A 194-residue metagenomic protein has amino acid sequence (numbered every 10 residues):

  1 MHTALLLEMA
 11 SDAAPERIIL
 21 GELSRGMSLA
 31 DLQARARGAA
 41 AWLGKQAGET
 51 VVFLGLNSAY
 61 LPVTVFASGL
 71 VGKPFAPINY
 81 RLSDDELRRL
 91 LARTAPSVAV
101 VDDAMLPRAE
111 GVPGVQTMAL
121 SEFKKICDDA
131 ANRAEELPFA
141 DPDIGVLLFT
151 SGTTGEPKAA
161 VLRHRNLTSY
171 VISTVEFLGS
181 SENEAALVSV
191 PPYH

Functional and structural regions predicted by a protein language model:
T3, S11, N132-F149, E156 (+1 more regions): Conserved pre-ATP/AMP-binding loop-to-beta segment of ANL
A4-S28: AMP-dependent adenylate-forming
G26-A30, G145-I172: Conserved AMP-binding A3 loop
L32-G38, A160-S181, A185-V190: Conserved structural elements of the adenylate-forming
A40-L82, P191: Conserved AMP-binding/adenylate-forming
Q46, R93-A95: Active-site charged/polar residues at nucleotide-handling catalytic sites that mediate phosphoryl, nucleotidyl
A104-D141: ANL superfamily adenylate-forming
